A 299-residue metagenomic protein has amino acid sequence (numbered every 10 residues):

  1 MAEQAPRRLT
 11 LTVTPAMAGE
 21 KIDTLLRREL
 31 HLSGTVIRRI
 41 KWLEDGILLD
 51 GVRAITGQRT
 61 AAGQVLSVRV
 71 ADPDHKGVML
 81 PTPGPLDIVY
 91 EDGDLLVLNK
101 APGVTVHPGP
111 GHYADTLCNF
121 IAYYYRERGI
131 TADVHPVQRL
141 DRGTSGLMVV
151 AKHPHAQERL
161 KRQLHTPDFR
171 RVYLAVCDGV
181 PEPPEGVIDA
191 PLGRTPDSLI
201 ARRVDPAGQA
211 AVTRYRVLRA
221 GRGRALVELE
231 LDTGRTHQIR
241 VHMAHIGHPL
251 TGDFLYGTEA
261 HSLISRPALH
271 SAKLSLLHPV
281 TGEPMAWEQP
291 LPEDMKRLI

Functional and structural regions predicted by a protein language model:
M1-I299: RNA pseudouridine synthases
